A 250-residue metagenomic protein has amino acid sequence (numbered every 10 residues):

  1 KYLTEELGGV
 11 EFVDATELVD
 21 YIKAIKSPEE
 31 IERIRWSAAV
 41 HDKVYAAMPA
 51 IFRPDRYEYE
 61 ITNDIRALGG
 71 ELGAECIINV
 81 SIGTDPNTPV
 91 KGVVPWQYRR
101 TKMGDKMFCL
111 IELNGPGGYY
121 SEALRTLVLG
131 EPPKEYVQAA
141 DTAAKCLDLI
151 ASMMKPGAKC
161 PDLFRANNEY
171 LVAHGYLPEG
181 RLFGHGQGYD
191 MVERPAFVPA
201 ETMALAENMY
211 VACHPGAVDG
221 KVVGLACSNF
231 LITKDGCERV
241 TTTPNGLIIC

Functional and structural regions predicted by a protein language model:
K1-C250: Active-site neighborhoods and metal-handling regions in enzymes and metal-associated proteins
